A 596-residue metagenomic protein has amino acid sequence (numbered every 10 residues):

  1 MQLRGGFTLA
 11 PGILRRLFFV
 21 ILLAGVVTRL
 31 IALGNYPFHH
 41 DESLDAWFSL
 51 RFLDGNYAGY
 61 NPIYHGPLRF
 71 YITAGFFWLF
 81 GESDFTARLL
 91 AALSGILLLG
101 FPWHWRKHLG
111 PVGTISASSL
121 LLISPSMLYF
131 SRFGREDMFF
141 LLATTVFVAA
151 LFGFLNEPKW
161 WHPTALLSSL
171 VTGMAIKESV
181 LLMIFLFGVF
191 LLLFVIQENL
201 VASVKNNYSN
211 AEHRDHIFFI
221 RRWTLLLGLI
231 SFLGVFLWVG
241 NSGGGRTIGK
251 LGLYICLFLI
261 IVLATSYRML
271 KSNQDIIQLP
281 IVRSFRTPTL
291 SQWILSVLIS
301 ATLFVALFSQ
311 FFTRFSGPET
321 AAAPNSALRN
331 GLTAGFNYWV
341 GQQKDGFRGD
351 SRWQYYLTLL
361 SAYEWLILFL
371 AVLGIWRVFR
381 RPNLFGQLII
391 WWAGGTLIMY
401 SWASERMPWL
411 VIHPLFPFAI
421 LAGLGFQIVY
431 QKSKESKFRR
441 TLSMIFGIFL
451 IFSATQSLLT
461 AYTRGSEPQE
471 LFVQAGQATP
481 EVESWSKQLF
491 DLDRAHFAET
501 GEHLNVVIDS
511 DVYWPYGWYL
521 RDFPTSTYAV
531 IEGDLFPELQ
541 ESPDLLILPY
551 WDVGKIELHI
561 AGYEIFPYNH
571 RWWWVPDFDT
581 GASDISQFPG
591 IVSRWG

Functional and structural regions predicted by a protein language model:
Q2-S436, I451-F452, S457-T460: Membrane-integral, polyisoprenol-dependent glycosyltransferases of the GT-C/oligosaccharyltransferase superfamily
G59-N61, E499-V506, Y528-I531: Surface-exposed patches in mature extracellular/periplasmic domains of secreted proteins
Y71, L368, P515-Y519, K555: Phosphate- and divalent-cation-binding pockets in alpha/beta enzyme and binding domains that engage nucleotide-derived
M127, T396-L397, V512, G533-L535 (+1 more regions): Solvent-exposed loop/turn segments at secondary-structure junctions within structured extracellular/periplasmic domains
V297-L298, H496-G501, L535-S542: Flexible, charged surface loops at secondary-structure boundaries
Q342-Q343, L442-L504, D509-R521, A582-G596: Membrane-proximal, lumen/periplasm-facing interface regions of secretory-pathway glyco- and lipid-modifying enzymes
F523-L539: A short, well-structured beta->alpha microelement
Q540-G596: Aromatic/acidic, Gly/Pro-rich catalytic loop(s) in extracytoplasmic/lumenal soluble domains of multi-pass membrane
